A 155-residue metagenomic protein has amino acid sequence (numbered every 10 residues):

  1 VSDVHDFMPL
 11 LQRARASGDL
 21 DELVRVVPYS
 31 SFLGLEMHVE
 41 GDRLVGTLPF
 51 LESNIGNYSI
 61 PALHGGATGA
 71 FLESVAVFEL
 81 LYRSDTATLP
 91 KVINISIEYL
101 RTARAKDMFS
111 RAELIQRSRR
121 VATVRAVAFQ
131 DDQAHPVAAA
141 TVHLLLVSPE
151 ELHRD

Functional and structural regions predicted by a protein language model:
V1-F32, E36-H38: N-terminal leader/capping segments at the start of a protein or of a new domain
V1-Q12, A103-A105, F109, E113-D155: HotDog/MaoC-like acyl-thioester-processing domains
V27, P61-A62, A87-L89, R104 (+2 more regions): A generic structural micro-feature
L33, D42-L44, L89-I95, K106 (+1 more regions): A generic structural signal for short beta-strands and their flanking turns/coil linkers
L33-A62: Catalytic strand-loop segment that frames the active site of acyl-thioester-processing enzymes
L48-F50, Y99, L146: Hydrophobic residues in beta-strands and at strand termini
S59-E73, V77-F78: Compact, glycine-rich, soluble single-domain proteins
V77-F109, L114: Hydrophobic beta-strand-centered segment that forms part of the acyl-chain substrate-binding groove
